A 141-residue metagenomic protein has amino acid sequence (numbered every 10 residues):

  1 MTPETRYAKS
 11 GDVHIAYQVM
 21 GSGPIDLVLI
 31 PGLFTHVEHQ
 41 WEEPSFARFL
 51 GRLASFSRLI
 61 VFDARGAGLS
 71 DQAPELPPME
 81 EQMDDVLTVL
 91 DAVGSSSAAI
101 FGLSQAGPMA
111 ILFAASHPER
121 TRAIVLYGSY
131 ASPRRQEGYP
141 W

Functional and structural regions predicted by a protein language model:
M1-R6: Short, hydrophobic/aromatic-rich segments at coil-to-beta transitions
Y7-L69: Conserved HGGG/HGGXW glycine-rich cap/lid loop of the alpha/beta-hydrolase fold
R58, S97-A99, T121-A123: Structural signature of beta-strand start/N-cap positions in the alpha/beta core of ABC transporter nucleotide-binding
D71-M83: Catalytic nucleophile-loop/oxyanion-hole region of alpha/beta-hydrolase and closely related hydrolase-like folds
E80-A98: Conserved acidic catalytic loop of the alpha/beta-hydrolase fold
I100-G102, Y127: Short beta-strand immediately N-terminal to the catalytic nucleophile in serine-hydrolase-like folds
G102-A106, A110: Gly/Ala-rich beta-loop-alpha elbow adjacent to hydrolase catalytic centers
I111, A115-S116, R120-W141: Flexible "cap/lid" loop of the alpha/beta hydrolase fold
